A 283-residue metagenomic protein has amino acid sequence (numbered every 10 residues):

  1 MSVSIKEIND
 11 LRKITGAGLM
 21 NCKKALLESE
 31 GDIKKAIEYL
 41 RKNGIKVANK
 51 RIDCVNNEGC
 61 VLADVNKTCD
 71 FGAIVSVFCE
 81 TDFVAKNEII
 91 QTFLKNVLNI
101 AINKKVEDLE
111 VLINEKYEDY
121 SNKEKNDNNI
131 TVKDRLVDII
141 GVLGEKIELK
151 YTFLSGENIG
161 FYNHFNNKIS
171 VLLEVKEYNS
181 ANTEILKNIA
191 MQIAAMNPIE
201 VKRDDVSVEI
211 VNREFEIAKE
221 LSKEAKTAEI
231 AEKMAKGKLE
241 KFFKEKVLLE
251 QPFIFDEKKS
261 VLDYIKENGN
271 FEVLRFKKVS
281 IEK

Functional and structural regions predicted by a protein language model:
S2-K283: N-terminal assembly/interaction segments in proteins that build large macromolecular machines
